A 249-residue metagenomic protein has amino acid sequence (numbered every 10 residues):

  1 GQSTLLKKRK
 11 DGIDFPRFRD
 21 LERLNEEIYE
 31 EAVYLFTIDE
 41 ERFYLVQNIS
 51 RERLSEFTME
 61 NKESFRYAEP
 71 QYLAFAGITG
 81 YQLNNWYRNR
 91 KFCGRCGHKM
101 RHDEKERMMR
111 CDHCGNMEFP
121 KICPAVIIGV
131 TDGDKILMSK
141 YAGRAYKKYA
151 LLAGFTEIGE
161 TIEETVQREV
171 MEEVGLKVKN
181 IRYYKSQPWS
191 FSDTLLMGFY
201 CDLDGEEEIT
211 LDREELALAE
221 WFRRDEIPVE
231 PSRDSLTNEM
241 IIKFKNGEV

Functional and structural regions predicted by a protein language model:
G1-R90, A145-Y149, F191, D212-V249: Nudix hydrolase/Nudix homology domain
T79-T131: Cys/His-rich short segments
K105, I122-C123, A150, D193-T194 (+1 more regions): Short glycine/proline-enriched turns and hinge-like loops at secondary-structure junctions
M108-L151, F155, K177-V178, C201-L203: N-terminal strand-loop-strand
V126, L195-M197, A217: Change "...and in nucleic-acid phosphodiester-cleaving endonucleases..." to "...and in nucleic-acid processing enzymes
A150-K185, F199, L203: The catalytic Nudix box helix
Q187-T210: Active-site-adjacent beta-strand/loop module that shapes the phosphate/pyrophosphate-binding cleft
